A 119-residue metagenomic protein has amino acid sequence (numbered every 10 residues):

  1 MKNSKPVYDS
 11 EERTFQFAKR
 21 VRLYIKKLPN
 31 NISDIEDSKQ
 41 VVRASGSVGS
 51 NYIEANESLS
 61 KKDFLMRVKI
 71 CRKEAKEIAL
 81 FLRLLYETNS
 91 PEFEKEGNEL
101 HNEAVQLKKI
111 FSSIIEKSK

Functional and structural regions predicted by a protein language model:
M1-K119: Amphipathic alpha-helical assembly/interaction segments
